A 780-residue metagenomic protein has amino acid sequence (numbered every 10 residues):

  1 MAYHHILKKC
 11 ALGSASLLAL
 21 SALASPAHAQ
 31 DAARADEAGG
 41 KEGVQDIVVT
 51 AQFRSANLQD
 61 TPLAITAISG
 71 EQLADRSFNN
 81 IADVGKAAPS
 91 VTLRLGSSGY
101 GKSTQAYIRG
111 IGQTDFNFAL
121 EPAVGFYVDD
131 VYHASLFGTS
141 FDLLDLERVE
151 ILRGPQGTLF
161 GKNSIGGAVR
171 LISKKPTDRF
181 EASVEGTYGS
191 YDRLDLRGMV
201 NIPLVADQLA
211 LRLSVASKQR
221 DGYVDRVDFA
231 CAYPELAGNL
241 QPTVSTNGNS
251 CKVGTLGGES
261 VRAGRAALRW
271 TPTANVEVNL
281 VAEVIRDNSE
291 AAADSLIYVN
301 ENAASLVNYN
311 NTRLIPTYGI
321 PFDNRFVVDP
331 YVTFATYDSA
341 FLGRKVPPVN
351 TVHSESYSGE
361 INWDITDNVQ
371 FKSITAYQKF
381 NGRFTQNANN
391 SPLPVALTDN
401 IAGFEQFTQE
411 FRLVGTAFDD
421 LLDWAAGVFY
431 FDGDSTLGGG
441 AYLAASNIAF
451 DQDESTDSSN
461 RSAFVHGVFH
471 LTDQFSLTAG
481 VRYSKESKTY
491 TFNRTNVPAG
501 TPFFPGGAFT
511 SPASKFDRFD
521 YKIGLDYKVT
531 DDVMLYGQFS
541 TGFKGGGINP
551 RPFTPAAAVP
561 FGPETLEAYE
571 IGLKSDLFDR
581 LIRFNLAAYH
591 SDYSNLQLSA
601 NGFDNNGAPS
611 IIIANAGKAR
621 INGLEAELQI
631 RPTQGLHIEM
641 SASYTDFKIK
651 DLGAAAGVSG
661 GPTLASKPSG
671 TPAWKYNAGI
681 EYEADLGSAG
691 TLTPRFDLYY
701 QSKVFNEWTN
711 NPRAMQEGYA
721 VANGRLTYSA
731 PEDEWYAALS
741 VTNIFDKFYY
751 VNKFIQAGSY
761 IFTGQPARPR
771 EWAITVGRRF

Functional and structural regions predicted by a protein language model:
M1-R76, I81-K86, A274, I630 (+2 more regions): N-terminal Sec signal peptide and the immediately downstream disordered periplasmic leader that contains the TonB box
G40-R179, I571: Acidic, small-polar-rich N-terminal luminal/periplasmic segments of exported/outer-membrane proteins
E121-A123, S135, L144-R153, T158-Q241 (+9 more regions): Outer-membrane beta-barrel translocator/receptor signature
D178-R179, T187, P203-T312, F380-P394 (+5 more regions): Periplasmic-side early beta-strands and strand-to-turn transitions of outer-membrane beta-barrels
R269-T273, L413, D423, G427-F431 (+2 more regions): Structural signature of Gram-negative outer-membrane beta-barrels, strongest in the C-terminal barrel of TonB-dependent
E360-D364, Q370-Q386, K528, M534-K544 (+5 more regions): Membrane-embedded beta-barrel scaffold of Gram-negative outer-membrane proteins
H590-D592, A614-W708, T775-R779: Gram-negative outer-membrane beta-barrel transporters
D592, Y699-E707, Y728-F780: C-terminal beta-signal and adjacent terminal beta-strands/loops of Gram-negative outer-membrane beta-barrel proteins
